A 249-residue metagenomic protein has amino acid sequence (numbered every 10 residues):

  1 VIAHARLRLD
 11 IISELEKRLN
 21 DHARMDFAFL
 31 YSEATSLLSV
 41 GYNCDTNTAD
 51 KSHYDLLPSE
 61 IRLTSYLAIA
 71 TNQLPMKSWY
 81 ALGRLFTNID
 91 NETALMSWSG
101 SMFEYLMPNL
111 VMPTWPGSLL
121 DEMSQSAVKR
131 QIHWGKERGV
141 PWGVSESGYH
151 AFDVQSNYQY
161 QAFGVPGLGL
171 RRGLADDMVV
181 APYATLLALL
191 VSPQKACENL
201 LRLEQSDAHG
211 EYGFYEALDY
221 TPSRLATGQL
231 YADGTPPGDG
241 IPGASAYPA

Functional and structural regions predicted by a protein language model:
V1-A249: Ser/Thr/Asn(+Pro)-rich, low-complexity disordered segments
